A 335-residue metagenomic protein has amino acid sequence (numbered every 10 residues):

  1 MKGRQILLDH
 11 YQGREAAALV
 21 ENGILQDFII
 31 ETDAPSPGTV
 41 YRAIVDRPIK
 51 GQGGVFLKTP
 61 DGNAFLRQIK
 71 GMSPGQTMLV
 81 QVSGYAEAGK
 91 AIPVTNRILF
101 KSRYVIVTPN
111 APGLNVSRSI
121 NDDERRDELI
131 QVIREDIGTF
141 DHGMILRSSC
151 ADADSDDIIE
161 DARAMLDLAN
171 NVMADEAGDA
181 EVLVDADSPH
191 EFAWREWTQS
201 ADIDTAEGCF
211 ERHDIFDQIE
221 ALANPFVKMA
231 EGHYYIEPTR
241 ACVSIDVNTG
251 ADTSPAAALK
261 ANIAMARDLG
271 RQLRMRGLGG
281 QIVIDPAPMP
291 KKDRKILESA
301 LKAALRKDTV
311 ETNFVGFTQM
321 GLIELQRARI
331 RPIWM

Functional and structural regions predicted by a protein language model:
M1-A34, T39, E87-G89, T95-D141 (+1 more regions): Extended, charged alpha/beta regions that create polyanion-binding interfaces
E15, G51-L57: Short aromatic-glycine-enriched beta-strand elements
D27-D33, F56, D61-M72, N115-I120 (+1 more regions): Beta-strand/loop nucleic-acid-binding surfaces
P37, P74-G75, L278: Short, flexible surface segments
P37-I49, M78-V82: Structural detector for short beta-strands of small beta-barrel domains
G53-V55, A86-A88, I92-V94, I98-V107 (+2 more regions): Conserved glycine-centered short motifs in functionally critical loops
K70-E87: Extended acidic/polar, glycine-enriched regions that form or flank non-catalytic beta-rich accessory modules
M78, D179-A180, E196-D204, A251-A256 (+2 more regions): Long C-terminal interaction/binding lobes of large macromolecular proteins
